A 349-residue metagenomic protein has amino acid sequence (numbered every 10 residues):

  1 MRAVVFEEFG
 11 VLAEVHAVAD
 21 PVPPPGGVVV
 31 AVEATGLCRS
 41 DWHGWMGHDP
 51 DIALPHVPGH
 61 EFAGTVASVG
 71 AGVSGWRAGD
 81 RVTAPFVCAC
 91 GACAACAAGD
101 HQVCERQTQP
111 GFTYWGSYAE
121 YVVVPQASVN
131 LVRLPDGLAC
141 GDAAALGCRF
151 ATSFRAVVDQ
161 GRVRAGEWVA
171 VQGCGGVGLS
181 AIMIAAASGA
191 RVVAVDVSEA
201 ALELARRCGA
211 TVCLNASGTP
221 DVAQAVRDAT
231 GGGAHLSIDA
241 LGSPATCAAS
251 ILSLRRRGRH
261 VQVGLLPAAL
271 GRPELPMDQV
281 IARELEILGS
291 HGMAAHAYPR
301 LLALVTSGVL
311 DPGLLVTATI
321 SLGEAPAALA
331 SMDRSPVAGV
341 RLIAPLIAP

Functional and structural regions predicted by a protein language model:
M1, A248-I251, A295-P349: C-terminal hydrophobic helical "lid"/dimerization subdomain of Rossmann-like NAD(P)H-dependent oxidoreductases
P21-T35, H48-A94, P135-G137: Glycine-rich beta-strand-centered segment in the early N-terminal region that forms part of a ligand/cofactor-binding
C90-Q172: NAD(P)H dinucleotide-binding glycine-rich loop of Rossmann-like/cofactor-binding domains, especially the beta1-alpha1
L138-T219, Q224: Mid-domain Rossmann-like dinucleotide-binding core that forms the NAD(H)/NADP(H) cofactor-binding site
A223-S237: A short acidic, Gly/Pro-enriched loop at the edge of an enzyme's catalytic core that lines a small-molecule cofactor
P244-S307, A344-P349: Glycine-rich phosphate-binding loop and adjacent beta-alpha segment of Rossmann(oid) nucleotide-cofactor-binding
